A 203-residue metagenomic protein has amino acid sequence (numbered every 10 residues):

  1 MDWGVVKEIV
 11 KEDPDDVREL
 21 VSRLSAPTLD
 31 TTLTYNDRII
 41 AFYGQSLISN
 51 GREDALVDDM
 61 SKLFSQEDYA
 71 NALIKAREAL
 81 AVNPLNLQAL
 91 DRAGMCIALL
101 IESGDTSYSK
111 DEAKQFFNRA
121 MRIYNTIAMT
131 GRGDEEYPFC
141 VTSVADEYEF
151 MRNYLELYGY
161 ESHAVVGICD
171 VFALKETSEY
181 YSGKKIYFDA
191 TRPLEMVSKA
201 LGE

Functional and structural regions predicted by a protein language model:
M1-K75, E136-E203: N-terminal alpha-helical interaction modules that lie
E53, L87-Q88: Helix-start (N-cap) detector for alpha-helical repeat units in TPR-like alpha-solenoids, especially tetratricopeptide
L56, L90-I97: TPR repeat positional signature
K62, A79, C96-A98, S103-G104: Residue-level signature for tetratricopeptide repeat
A76, N83, L100, Y124-I127 (+1 more regions): Alpha-helical junction/boundary sensor with strong preference for TPR arrays
E78-A79, A120: Canonical positions in the second alpha-helix
Q88-R92, G131-G133: Alpha-solenoid helical repeat scaffolds
A98, G104-A128: TPR/TPR-like (Sel1-like) alpha-helical repeat modules
